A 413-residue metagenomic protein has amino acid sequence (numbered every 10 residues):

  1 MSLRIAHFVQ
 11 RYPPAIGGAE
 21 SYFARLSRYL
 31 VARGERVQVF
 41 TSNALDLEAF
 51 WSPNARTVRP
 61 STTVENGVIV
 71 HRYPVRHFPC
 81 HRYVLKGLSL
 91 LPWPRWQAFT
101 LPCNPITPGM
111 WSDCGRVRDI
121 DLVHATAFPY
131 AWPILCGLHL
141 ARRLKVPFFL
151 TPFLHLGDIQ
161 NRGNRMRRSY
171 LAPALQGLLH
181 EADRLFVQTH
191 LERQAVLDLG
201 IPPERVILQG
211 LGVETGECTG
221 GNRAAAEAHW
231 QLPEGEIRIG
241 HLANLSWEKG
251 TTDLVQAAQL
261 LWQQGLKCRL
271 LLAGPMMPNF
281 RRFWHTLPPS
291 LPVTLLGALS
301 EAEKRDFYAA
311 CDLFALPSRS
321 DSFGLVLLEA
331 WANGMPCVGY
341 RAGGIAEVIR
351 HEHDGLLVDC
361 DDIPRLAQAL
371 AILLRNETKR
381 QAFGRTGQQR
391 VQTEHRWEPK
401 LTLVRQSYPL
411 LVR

Functional and structural regions predicted by a protein language model:
L45, V213, L242-A243, R269-R282 (+1 more regions): Glycosyltransferase donor-sugar binding loop
P53-R59, T219-L232: A short helix/loop element that forms part of the nucleotide-sugar donor recognition site in Leloir-type
W132, V146-F149, H155-E181, E192: Nucleotide-sugar donor phosphate/pyrophosphate-binding loop at the beta->alpha transition of glycosyltransferases
P233-K249, V255-Q259, L271: Conserved donor-binding/catalytic core segment of Leloir-type glycosyltransferases
R281-A302: Nucleotide-activated donor-binding/catalytic signature segment of Leloir-type glycosyltransferases, i.e., the conserved
A298-L299, D306-C311: Short alpha-helical donor nucleotide-sugar binding micro-motif in glycosyltransferases
R319: Aromatic "clamp/platform" in nucleotide-sugar-dependent glycosyltransferases that forms part of the donor/acceptor
P336-G339: Short hydrophobic beta-strand element within catalytic cores of glycosyltransferases and related nucleotide-activated
